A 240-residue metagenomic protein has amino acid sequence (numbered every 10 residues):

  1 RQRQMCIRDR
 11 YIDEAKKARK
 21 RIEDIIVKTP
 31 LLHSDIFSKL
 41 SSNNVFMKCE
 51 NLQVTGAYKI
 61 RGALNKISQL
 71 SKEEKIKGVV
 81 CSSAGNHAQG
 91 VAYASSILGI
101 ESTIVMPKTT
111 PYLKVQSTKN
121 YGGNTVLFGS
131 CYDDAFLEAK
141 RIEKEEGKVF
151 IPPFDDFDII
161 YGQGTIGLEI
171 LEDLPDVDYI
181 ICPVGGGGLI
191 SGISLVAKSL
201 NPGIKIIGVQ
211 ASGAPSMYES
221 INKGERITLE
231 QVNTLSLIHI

Functional and structural regions predicted by a protein language model:
R1-I7, I240: Short, small-residue-biased leader/transition segments that mark boundaries at the very start of proteins
R8-I238: PLP-dependent amino-acid enzyme catalytic core
